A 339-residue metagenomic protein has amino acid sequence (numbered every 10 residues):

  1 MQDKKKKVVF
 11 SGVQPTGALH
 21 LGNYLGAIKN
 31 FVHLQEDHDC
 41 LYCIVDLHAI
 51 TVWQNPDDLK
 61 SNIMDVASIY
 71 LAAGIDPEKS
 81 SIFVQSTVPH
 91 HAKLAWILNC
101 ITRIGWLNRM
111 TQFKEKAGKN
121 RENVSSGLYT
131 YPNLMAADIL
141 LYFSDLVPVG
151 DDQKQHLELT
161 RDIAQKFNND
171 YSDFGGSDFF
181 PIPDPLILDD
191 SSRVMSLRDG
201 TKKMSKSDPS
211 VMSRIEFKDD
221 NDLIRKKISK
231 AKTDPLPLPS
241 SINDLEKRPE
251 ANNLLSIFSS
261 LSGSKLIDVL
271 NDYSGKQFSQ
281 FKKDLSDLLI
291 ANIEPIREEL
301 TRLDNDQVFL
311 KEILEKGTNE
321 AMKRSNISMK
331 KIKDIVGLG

Functional and structural regions predicted by a protein language model:
Q2-F10, P15-A137, T301: N-terminal Rossmann-like or analogous alpha/beta NTP/dinucleotide-binding catalytic cores that position adenine
T16, S144, S210-M212: Short, solvent-exposed beta-strand edge segments and adjacent coil->beta transition regions
N23, R161-G339: Conserved nucleotide- and phosphate/pyrophosphate-binding catalytic cores in adenylate/nucleotidyl-handling enzymes
A67, G74, T102-G105, S144 (+3 more regions): A generic secondary-structure signal for well-formed alpha-helical elements
L94, Y129, H156, I224 (+1 more regions): Catalytic-loop motifs flanking and including active-site residues across diverse enzymes
I104-N108, L141-P148, S259-V269, R297: Short helix-capping/linker segments at secondary-structure and domain boundaries
E115-Y171, S196: Internal, conserved structured core segments that host functional sites
